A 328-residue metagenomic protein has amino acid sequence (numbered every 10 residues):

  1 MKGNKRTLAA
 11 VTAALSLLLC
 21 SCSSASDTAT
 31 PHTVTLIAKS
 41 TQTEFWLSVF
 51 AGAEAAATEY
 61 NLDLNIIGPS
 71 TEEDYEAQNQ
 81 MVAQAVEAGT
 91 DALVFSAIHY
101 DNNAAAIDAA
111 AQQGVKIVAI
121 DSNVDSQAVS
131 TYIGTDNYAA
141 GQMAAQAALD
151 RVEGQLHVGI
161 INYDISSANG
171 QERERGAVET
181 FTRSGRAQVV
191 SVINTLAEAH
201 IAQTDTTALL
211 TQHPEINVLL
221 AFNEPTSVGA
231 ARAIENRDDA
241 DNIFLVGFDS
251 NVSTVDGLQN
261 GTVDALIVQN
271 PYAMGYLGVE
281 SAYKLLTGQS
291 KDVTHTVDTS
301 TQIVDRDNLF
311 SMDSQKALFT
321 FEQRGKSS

Functional and structural regions predicted by a protein language model:
S16-S21: C-terminal motif of bacterial Sec signal peptides marking the signal peptidase cleavage site
C22-P31: Bacterial lipoprotein signal-peptidase II cleavage site
T33-A56, Y60, N65-N79, S96-Y100 (+2 more regions): Extracytoplasmic "Venus flytrap"
F45-Y60, A140-A144, A168-A187, I201 (+2 more regions): Short, solvent-exposed amphipathic alpha-helices that sit in or adjacent to ligand/effector-binding or catalytic
Q78, I133-V158, E172, I201-Q203 (+2 more regions): Hydrophobic alpha-helical segments within soluble ligand-binding/sensing domains
V86, D91-A111, A177, T195-G257: Hydrophobic alpha-helical
D101-A139, H157, N251-Q259, V263-D264 (+1 more regions): Flexible loop/hinge segments that line or gate small-molecule binding clefts
N169, T180, A273-S328: Hinge/cleft segment of the Venus flytrap/periplasmic-binding protein
